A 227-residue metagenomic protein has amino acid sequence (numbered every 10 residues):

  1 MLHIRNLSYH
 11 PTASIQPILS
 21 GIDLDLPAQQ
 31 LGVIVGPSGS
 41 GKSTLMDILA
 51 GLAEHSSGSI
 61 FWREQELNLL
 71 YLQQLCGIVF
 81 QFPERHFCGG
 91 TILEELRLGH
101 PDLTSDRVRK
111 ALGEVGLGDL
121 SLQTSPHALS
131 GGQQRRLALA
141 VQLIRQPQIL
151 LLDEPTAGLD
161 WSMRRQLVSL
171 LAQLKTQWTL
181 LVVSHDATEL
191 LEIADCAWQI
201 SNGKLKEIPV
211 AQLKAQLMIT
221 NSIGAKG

Functional and structural regions predicted by a protein language model:
A50: Helix-to-loop junction immediately C-terminal to a conserved catalytic motif
G58-L72: Conserved ABC transporter NBD signature motif
S105-S121: Conserved ABC ATPase "signature" region
S125-L129, Q133: Conserved ABC ATPase signature
Q142-L143: ABC ATPase C-loop
L150-E154: Catalytic Walker B motif of ABC-type/P-loop ATPase nucleotide-binding domains
D160: ABC-family nucleotide-binding domains
W178-V183: Conserved H-loop
